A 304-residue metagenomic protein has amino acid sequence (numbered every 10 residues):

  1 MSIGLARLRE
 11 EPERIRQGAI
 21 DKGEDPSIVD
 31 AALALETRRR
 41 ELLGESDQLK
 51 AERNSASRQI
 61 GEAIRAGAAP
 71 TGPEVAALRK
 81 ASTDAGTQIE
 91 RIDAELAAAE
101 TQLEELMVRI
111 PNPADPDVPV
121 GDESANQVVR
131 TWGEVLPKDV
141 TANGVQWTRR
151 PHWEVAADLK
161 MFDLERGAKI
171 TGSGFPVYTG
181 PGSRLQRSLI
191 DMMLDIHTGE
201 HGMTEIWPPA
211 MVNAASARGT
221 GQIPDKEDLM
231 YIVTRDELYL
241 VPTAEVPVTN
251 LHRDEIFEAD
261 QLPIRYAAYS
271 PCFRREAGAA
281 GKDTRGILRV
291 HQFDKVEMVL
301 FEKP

Functional and structural regions predicted by a protein language model:
M1-D139, A157: N-terminal alpha-helical targeting/anchoring segments
T131-P304: TRNA-recognition modules of translation machinery and tRNA-sensing kinases, especially anticodon-binding
